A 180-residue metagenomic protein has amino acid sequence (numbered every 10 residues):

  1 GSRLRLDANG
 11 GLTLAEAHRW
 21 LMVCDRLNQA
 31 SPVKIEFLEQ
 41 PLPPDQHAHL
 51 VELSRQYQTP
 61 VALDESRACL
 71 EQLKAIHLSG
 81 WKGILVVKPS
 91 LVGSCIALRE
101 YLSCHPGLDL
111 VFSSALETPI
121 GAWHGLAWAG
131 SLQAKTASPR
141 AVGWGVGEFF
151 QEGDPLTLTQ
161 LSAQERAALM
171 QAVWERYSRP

Functional and structural regions predicted by a protein language model:
G1-Y57: Metal-dependent enolase-superfamily TIM-barrel catalytic cores that perform enediolate-based chemistry
D7, D64, G153-D154: Acidic side chains
L14, A115-P180: Flexible C-terminal active-site loop/helix
A17, H49, K74, G153-P155: Residue-level detector of alpha-helical segments with a strong bias toward transmembrane helices and their helix-loop
D25-K34, H77-L78, Q133-R140, E165: Intrinsically disordered, low-complexity coil segments
P44-G147: Catalytic alpha/beta core domains of metabolic enzymes, predominantly
